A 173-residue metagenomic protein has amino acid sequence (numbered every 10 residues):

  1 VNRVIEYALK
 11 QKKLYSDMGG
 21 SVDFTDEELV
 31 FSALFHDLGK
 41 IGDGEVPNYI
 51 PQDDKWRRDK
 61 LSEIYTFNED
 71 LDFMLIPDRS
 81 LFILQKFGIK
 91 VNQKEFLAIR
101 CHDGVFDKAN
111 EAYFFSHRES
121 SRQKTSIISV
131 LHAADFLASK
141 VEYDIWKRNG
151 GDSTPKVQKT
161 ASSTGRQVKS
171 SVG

Functional and structural regions predicted by a protein language model:
V1-D17: Active-site scaffold of zinc-dependent metalloenzymes
Q11, D17-G150: Divalent metal-dependent catalytic cores for phosphoryl transfer on phosphate-bearing substrates
P155-K156: C-terminal membrane module of polytopic membrane proteins
K159-A161: Intrinsically disordered, low-complexity mixed-charge segments
R166-G173: Acidic, low-complexity intrinsically disordered tails
